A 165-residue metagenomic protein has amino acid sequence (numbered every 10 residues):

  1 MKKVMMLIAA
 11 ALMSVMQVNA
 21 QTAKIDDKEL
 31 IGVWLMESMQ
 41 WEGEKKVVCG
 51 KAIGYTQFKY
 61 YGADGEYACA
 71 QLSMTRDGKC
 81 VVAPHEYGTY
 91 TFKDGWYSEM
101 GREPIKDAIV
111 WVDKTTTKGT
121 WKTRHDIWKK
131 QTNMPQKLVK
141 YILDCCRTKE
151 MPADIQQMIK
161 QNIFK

Functional and structural regions predicted by a protein language model:
M1-I25: Bacterial Sec-dependent N-terminal signal peptides
Q21-H85, W96-K165: Lipid interaction determinants
